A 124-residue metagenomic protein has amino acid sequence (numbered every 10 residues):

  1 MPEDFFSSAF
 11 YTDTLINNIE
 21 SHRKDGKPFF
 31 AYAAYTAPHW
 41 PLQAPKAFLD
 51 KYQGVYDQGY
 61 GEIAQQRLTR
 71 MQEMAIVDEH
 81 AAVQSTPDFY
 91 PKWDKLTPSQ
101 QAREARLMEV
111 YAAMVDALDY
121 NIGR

Functional and structural regions predicted by a protein language model:
M1-R124: Active-site-proximal cap/lid insertion segments
